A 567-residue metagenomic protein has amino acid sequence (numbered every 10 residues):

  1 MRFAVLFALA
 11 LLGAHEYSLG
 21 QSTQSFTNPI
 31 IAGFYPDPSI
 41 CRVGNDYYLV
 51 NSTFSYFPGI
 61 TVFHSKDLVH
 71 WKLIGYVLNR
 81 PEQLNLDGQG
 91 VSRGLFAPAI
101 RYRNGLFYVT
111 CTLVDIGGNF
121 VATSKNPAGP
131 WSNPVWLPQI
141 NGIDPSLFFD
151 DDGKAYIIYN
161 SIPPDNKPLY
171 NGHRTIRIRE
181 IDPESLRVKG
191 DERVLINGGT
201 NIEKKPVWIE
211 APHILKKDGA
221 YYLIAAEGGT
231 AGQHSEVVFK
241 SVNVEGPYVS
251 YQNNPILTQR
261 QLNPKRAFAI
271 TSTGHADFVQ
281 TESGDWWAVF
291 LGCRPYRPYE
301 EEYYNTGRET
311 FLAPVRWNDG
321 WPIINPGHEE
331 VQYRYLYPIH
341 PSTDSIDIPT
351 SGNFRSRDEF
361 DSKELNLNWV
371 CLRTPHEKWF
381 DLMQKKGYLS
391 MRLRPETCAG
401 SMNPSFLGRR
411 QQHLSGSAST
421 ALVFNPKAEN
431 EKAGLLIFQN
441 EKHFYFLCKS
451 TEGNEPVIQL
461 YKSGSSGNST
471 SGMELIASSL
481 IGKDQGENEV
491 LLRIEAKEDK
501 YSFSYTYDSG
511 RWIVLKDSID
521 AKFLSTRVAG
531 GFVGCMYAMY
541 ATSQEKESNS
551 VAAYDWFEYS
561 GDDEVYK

Functional and structural regions predicted by a protein language model:
M1-T23: Bacterial Sec-dependent N-terminal signal peptides
L19-K567: Carbohydrate-active catalytic/glycan-binding domains of CAZyme proteins, especially the secreted or lumenal ectodomains
